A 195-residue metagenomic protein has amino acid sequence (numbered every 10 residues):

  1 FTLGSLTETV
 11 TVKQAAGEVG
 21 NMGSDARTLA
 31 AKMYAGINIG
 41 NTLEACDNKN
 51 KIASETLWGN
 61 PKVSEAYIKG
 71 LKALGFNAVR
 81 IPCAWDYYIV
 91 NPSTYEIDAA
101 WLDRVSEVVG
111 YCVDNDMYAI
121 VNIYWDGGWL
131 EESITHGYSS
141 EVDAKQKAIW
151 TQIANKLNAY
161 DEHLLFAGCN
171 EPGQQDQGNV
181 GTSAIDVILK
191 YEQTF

Functional and structural regions predicted by a protein language model:
F1-L3: A short beta-strand micro-motif common to beta-rich folds, especially ectodomain repeats
L6-A15: C-terminal edge beta-strand
Q14-M33: N-terminal low-complexity, Pro/Thr/Ser-rich intrinsically disordered segments that act as propeptides or flexible
A30-F195: Active-site mouth of glycoside hydrolases
